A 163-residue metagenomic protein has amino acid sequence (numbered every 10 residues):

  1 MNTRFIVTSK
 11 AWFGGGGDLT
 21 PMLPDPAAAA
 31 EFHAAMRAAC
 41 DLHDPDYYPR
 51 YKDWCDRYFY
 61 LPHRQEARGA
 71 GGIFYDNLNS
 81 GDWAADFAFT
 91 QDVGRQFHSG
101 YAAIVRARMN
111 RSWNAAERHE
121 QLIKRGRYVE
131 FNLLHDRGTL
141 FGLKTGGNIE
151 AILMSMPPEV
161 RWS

Functional and structural regions predicted by a protein language model:
N2-P24, L143-M156: Intrinsically disordered, low-complexity regulatory segments enriched in Ser/Thr/Pro and charged residues
N2-T3, G14, C55-G81, Y128 (+1 more regions): Aromatic/basic-lined ligand-recognition segments that form π-stacking hydrophobic pockets flanked by Lys/Arg to engage
T8-W54, S163: Compact, glycine/acidic-enriched structural inserts
L19-A27, N77-F89, R137-T139: A generic structural motif
P24-P26, D41-Y51, H63-R64, R95-R111: Secondary-structure boundary elements
A27, E31-A35, D46, R50 (+6 more regions): Generic recognition of stable, solvent-exposed alpha-helical segments in well-folded globular domains
S80-H135: Extended, compositionally biased non-globular segments
V129-S163: C-terminal structured interaction module
